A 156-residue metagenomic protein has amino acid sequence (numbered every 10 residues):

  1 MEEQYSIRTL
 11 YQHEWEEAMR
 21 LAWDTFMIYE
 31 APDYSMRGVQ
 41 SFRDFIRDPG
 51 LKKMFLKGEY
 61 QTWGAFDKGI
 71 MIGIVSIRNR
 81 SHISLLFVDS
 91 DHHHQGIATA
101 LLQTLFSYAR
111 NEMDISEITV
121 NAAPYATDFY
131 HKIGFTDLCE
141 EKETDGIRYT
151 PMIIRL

Functional and structural regions predicted by a protein language model:
Y5-R20: A short beta-loop-alpha structural element at the N-terminal edge of CoA-dependent acyl/N-acetyltransferase catalytic
W23-G50: Conserved GNAT-fold acetyl-CoA-binding loop/helix
R47-W63: A short helix-loop-beta-strand connector motif used in the catalytic cores of GNAT acetyltransferases and, in some
E59-G73, R78: Conserved beta-hairpin
I83-H93: A short, internal acetyl-CoA/4′-phosphopantetheine-binding micro-motif in the GNAT/acyltransferase core
H94-S107: Conserved acetyl-CoA-binding loop-helix of GNAT-fold acetyltransferases
T99, P124-E140, D145-R148: Conserved active-site alpha-helix within GNAT-family acetyltransferase domains
A109-A122: Conserved GNAT acetyl-CoA-binding A-motif
